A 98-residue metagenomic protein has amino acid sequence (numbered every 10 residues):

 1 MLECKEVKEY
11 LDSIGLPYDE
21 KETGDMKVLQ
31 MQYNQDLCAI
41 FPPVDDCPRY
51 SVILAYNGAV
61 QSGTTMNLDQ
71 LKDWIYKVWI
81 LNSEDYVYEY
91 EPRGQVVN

Functional and structural regions predicted by a protein language model:
M1-Q32, A59-L68, Y88-N98: Negatively charged, low-complexity tracts enriched in Asp/Glu with abundant Ser/Thr
I14, Y18, I75-Y86: Short, flexible helical or helix-coil boundary motifs
D36-Y76: Intrinsically disordered, low-complexity regulatory segments enriched in Ser/Thr/Pro and charged residues
